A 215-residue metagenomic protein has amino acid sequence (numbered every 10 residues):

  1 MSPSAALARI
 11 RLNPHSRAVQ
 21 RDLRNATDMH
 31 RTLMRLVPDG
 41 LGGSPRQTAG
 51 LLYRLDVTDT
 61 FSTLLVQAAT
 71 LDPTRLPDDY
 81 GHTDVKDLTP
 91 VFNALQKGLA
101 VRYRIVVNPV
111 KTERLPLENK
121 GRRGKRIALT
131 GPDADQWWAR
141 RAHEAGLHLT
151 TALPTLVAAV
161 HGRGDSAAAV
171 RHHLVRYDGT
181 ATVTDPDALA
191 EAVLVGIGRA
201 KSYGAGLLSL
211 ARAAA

Functional and structural regions predicted by a protein language model:
M1-A215: RNA-interacting cores
